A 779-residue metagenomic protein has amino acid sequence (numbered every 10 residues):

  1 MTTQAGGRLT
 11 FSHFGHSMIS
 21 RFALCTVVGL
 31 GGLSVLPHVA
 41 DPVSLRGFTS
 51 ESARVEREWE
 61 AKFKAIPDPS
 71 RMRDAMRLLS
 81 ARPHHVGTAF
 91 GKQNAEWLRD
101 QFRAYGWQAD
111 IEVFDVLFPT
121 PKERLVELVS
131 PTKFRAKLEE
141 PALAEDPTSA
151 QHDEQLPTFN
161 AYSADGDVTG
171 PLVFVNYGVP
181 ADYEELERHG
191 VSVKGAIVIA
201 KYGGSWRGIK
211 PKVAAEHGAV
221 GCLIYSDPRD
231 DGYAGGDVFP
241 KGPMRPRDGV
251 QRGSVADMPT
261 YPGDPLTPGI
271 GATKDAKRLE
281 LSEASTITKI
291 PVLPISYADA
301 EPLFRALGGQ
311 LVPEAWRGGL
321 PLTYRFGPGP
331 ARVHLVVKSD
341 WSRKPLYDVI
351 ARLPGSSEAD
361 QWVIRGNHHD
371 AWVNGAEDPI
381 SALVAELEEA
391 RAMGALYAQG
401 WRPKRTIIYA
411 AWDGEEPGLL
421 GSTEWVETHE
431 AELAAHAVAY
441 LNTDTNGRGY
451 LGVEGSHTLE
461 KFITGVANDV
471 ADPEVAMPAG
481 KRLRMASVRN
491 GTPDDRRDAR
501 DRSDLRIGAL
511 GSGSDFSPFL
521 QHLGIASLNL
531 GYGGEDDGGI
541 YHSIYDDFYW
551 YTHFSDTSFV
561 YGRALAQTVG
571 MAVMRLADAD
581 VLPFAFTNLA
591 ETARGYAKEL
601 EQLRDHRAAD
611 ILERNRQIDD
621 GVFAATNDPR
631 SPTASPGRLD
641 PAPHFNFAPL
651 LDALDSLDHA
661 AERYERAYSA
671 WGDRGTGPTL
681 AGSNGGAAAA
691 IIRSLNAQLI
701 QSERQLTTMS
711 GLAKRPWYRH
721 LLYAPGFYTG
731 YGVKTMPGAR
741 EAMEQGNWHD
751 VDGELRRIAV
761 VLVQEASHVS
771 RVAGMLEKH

Functional and structural regions predicted by a protein language model:
L45-E58, R77-S192, I197, P228-R229 (+1 more regions): Noncatalytic luminal/extracellular "stalk/propeptide" segments of secretory-pathway proteins
E58-I66, S80-A89, T158-S163, I197-G204 (+11 more regions): Second-shell loop/turn segments in exported
I66, R135, P246-L311, E358 (+5 more regions): Metal-dependent peptidase/peptidase-like ectodomains
R77-L78, D110-I111, L172-V175, I197-K201 (+12 more regions): Structural recognition of the beta-strand scaffold that forms the well-ordered cores of secreted hydrolase catalytic
A150-E185, Y261-E377, R391, A395-Q399: Soluble metallo-hydrolase cores and metallopeptidase-like ectodomains found primarily in the secretory/periplasmic
V175-M244, S356-W362, W372, L387-E388 (+2 more regions): A conserved hydrophobic secondary-structure block that centers on an alpha-helix together with its immediately flanking
P228, V349, R365-L419, E424 (+1 more regions): Alpha-helical metal-binding/catalytic segments enriched in His/Glu/Asp
T676-H779: C-terminal amphipathic alpha-helical interaction region
